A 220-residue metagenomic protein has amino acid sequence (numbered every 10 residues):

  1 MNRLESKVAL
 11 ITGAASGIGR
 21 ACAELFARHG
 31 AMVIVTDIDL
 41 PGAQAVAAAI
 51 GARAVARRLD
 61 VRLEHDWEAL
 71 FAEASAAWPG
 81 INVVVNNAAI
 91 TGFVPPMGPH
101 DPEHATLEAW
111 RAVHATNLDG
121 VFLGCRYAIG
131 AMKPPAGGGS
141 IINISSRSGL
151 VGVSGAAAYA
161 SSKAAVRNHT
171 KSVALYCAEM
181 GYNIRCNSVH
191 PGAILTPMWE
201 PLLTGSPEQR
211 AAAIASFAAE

Functional and structural regions predicted by a protein language model:
R3-I34: Canonical Rossmann dinucleotide-binding motif of NAD(H)/NADP(H)-dependent dehydrogenases/reductases, specifically
H29, V151, S172-I184: Active-site-adjacent segment of SDR/Rossmann-fold oxidoreductases
G80-N82, C177-L195: Conserved Rossmann-fold SDR core element
P95-H114, A213: Substrate-binding pocket helix/loop in short-chain dehydrogenase/reductase
G98-H100, I194-E220: A glycine/serine/threonine-rich, flexible loop-to-helix segment that serves as the NAD(P) cofactor-binding "lid"
C125, S162, T170: Active-site helix of classical SDR
S146: Residue(s) in the substrate-gating loop at a strand-loop-helix junction that position the organic substrate next
